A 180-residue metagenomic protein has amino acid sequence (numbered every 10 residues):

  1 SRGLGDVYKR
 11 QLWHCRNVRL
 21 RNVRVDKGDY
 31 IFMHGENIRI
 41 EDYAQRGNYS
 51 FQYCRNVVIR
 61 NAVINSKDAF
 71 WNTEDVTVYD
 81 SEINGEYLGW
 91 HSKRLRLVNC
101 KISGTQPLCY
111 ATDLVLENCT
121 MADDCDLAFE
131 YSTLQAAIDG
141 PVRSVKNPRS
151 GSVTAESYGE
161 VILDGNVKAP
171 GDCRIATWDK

Functional and structural regions predicted by a protein language model:
G3-Y8: Short, small-residue-biased leader/transition segments that mark boundaries at the very start of proteins
C15, V23, G35, Y43 (+12 more regions): Serine/threonine-enriched low-complexity regions in disordered or flexible coil/loop segments
I31, I38-I40, I59, I64 (+7 more regions): Weak global preference for isoleucine
G47-Y49, S66-D68, G85-Y87, H91 (+4 more regions): A general structural signal for short secondary-structure boundary/capping elements
D113-K180: Intrinsically disordered, low-complexity terminal regions
